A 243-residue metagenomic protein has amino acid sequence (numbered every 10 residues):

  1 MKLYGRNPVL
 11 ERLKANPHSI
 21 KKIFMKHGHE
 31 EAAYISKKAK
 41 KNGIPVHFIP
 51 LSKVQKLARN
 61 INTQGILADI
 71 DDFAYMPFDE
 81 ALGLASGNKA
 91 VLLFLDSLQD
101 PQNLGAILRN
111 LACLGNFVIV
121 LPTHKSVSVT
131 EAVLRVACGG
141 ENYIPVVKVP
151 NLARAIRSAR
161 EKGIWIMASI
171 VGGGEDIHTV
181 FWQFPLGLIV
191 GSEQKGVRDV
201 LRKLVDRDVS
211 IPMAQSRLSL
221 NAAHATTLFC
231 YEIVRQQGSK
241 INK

Functional and structural regions predicted by a protein language model:
M1-G83: N-terminal positively charged helical leader segments and presequences
L3, E11, H18, E30 (+1 more regions): RNA substrate-binding interface of SAM-dependent RNA methyltransferases
G28, L51-K53, H124-S126, E193-K195 (+1 more regions): Short, acidic/turn-prone active-site loops that include or flank metal/cofactor- and phosphate-binding residues
K38-K40, L111, A159-R160, L201: A generic structural signal for well-ordered alpha-helical segments
H47, V118-P122, S210: Short hydrophobic alpha-helical runs that function as membrane-insertion/retention elements
L134-G140, D199-K243: Structured adenosyl-cofactor binding patch, chiefly the S-adenosyl-L-methionine
M167-A222: Active-site/ligand-binding-proximal alpha/beta "capping" segment
